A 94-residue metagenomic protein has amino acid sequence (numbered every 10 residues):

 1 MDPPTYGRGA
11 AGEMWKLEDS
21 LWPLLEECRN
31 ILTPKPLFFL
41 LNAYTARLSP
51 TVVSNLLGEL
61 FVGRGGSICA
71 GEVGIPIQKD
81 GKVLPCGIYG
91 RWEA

Functional and structural regions predicted by a protein language model:
M1-E27: Mobile active-site "lid"/loop adjacent to the S-adenosyl-L-methionine
P3, G7, C28, N42 (+1 more regions): Small-side-chain structural scaffolding
E26, N30, N55: Replace "anionic and nucleotidyl ligands
L32-P34: Helix-to-beta-strand junctions that scaffold the AdoMet/dcAdoMet cofactor pocket in Class I SAM-dependent enzymes
P36-A94: C-terminal catalytic and target-recognition region of SAM-dependent MTase-like enzymes, primarily methyltransferases
